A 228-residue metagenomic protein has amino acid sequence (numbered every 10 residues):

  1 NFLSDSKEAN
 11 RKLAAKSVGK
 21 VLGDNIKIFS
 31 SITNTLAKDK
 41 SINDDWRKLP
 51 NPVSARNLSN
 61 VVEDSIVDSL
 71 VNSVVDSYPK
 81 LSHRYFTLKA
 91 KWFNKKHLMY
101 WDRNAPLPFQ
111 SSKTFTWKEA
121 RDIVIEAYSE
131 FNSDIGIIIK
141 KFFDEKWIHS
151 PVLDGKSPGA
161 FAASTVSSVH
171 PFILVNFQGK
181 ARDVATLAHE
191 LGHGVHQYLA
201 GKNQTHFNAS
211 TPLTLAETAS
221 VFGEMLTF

Functional and structural regions predicted by a protein language model:
N1-F228: Cation-handling catalytic/transport regions enriched in His/Asp/Glu
